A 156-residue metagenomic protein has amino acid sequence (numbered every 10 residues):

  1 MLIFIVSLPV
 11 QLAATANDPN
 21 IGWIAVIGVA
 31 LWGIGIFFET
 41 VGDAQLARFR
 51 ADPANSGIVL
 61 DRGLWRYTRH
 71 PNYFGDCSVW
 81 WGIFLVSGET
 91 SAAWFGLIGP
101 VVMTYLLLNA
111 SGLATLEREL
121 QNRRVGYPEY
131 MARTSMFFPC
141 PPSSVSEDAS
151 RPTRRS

Functional and structural regions predicted by a protein language model:
L2-F4, V10-Q45, R50-S156: Hydrophobic transmembrane alpha-helices
